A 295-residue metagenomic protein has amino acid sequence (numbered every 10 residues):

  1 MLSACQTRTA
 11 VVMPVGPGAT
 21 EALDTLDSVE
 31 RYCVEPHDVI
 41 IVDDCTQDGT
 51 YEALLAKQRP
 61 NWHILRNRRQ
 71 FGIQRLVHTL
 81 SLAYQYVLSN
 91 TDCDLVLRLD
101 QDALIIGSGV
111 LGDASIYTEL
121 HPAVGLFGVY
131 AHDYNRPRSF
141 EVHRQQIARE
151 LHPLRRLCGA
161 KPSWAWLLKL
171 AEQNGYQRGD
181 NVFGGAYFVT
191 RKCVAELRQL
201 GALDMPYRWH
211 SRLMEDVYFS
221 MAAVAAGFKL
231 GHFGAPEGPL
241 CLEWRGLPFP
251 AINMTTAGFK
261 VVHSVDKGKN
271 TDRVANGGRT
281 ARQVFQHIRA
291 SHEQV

Functional and structural regions predicted by a protein language model:
M1-S28: N-proximal low-complexity "stem/linker" segments adjacent to membrane-targeting elements
D27-P36: Short, acidic, metal-binding catalytic loop of nucleotide-sugar glycosyltransferases
D43-E52: A conserved acidic beta->alpha catalytic loop
R59-C93: Active-site-proximal specificity loops/subdomain of glycosyltransferases
V77, V182-A186, R212-S220: Conserved glycosyltransferase catalytic-site signature
D92-L104: Short beta-strand-to-loop acidic/aromatic patch adjacent to the donor-nucleotide binding site
I106-D204: Conserved catalytic core of nucleotide-sugar-dependent glycosyltransferases
L203-V295: C-terminal catalytic/acceptor-binding lobe
